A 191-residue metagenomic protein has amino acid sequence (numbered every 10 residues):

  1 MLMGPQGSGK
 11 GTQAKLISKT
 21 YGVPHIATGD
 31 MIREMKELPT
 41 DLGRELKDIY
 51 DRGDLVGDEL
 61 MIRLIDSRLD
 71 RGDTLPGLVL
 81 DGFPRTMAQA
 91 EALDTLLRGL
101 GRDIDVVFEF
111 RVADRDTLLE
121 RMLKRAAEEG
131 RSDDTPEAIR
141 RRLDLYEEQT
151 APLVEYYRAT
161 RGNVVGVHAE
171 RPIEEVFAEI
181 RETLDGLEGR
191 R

Functional and structural regions predicted by a protein language model:
M1-R191: Glycine-rich phosphate-binding loop of ATP-dependent small-molecule kinases
